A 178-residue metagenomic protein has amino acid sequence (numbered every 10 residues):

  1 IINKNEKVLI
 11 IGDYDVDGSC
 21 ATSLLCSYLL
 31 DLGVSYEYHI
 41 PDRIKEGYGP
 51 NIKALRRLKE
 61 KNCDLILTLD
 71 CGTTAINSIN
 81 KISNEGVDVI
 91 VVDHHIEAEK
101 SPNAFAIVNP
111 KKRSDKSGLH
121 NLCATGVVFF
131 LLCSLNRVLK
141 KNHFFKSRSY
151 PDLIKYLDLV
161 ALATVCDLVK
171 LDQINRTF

Functional and structural regions predicted by a protein language model:
I1-F178: Replace "Mg2+/Mn2+-dependent" with "divalent metal-dependent
